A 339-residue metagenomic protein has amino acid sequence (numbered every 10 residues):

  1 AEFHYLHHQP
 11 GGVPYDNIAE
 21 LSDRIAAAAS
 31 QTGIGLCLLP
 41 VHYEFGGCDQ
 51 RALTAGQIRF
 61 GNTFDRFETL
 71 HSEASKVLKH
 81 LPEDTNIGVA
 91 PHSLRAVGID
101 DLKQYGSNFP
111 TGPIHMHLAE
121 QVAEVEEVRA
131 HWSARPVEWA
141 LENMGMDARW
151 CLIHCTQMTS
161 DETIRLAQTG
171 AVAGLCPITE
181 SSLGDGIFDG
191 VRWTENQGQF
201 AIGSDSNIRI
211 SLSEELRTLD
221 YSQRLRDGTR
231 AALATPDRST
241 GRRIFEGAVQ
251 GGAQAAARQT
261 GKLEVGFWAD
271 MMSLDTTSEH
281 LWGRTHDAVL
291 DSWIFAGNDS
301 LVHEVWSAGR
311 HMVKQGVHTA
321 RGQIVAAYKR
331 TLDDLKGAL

Functional and structural regions predicted by a protein language model:
G11-T156: Metal-coordinating catalytic core of metallo-dependent amide/deamination hydrolases
Y15-I18, R51-A55, R129-H131, F188-R192 (+3 more regions): Short low-complexity, flexible loop/linker segments enriched in glycine and/or proline with clustered acidic
A29, V89, H117, L152 (+9 more regions): Divalent metal-coordination and catalytic microenvironments
S30, P110, A167, T194-E195: Anion (oxyanion) recognition and catalysis
L102, V122-P136, E162-A167, G184-W193 (+2 more regions): Histidine/acidic-residue-rich catalytic or RNA/ligand-binding cores of hydrolases and nuclease-related proteins
E142-R149, V191-H280: His/Asp/Glu-enriched, well-ordered alpha-helical/loop segment that forms or immediately abuts the divalent-metal
R149-T159, L175-S181, G203: Catalytic beta/alpha-barrel core
Y221, R243-L339: Active-site microenvironment of metallo-dependent hydrolases
